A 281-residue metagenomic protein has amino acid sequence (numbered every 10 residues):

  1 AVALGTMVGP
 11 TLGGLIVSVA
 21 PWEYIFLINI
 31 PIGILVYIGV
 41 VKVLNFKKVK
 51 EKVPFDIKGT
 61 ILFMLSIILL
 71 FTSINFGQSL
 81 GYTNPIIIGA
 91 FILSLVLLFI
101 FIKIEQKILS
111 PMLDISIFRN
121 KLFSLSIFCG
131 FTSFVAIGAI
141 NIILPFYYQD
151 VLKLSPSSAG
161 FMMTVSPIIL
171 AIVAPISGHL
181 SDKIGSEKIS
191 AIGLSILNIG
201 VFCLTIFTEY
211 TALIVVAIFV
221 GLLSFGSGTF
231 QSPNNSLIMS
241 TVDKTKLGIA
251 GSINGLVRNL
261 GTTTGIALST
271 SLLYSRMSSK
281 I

Functional and structural regions predicted by a protein language model:
A1, C129, I253-V257: Hydrophobic alpha-helical segments of secondary membrane carriers
A3-L4, P167-I168, L260: Short hydrophobic/small-residue motifs within alpha-helical transmembrane segments of multi-pass transporter-like
G5-G9, V173, Q231, G261 (+1 more regions): Discrete transmembrane alpha-helix packing/kink hotspots characteristic of Major Facilitator Superfamily-like secondary
L12-A20, I74, Y148-Q149, L180-S181 (+2 more regions): Interfacial helix-cap and linker-helix signal at transmembrane-aqueous boundaries of multi-pass secondary transporters
L15, G39, V43, T72 (+5 more regions): A residue-level signal for alpha-helical anchor/packing sites in multi-pass solute transporters
V19-C129, S155, F161-M162: Hydrophobic transmembrane-helix bundles of small-molecule transporters
P21, P85-A90, L97-I100, Q106-T245 (+1 more regions): Transmembrane core module of solute transporters
L35, N235-L237, T241, R258-I281: Hydrophobic transmembrane architecture of multi-pass small-molecule transporters
